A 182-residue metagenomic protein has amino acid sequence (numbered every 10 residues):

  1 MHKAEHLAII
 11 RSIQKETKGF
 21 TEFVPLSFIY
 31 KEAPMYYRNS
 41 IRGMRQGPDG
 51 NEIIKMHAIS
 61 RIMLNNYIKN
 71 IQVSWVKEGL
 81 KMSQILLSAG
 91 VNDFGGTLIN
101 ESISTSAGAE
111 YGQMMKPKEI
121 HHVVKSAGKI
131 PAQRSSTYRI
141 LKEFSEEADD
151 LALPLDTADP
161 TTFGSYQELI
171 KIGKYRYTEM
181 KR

Functional and structural regions predicted by a protein language model:
M1-H2: Canonical radical SAM enzyme core domain
A8: Histidine/acidic residue-rich metal-binding segments in metalloenzymes
R11-R182: Auxiliary Fe-S-binding modules of radical SAM enzymes
